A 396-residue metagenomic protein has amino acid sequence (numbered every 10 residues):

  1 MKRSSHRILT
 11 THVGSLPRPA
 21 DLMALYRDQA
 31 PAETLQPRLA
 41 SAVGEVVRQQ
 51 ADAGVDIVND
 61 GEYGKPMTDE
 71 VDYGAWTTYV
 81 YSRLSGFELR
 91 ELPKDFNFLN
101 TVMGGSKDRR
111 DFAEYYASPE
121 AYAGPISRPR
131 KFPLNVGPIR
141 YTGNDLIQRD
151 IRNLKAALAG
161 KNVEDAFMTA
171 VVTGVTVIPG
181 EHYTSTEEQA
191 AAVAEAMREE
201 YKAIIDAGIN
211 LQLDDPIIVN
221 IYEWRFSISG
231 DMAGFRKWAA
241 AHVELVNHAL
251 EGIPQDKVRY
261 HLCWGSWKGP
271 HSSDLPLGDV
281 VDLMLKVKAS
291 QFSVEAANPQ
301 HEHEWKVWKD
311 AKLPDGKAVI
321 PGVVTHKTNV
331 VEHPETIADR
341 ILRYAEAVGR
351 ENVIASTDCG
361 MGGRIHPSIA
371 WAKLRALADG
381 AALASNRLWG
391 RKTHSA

Functional and structural regions predicted by a protein language model:
M1-A396: Domain-level signal for soluble alpha/beta catalytic cores
